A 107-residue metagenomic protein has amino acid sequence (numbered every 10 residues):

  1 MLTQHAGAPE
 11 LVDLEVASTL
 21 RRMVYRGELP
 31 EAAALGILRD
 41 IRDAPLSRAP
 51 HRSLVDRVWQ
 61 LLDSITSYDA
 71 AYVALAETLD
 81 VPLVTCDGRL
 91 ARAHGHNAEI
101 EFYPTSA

Functional and structural regions predicted by a protein language model:
M1-R26, S47-H51: PIN/NYN-family metal-dependent endoribonuclease catalytic core
P9, V73-A107: Acidic, PIN/NYN-like endoribonuclease modules and their adjacent C-terminal/linker elements
L14, L54-D56, T105-A107: A short acidic, often aromatic-flanked loop/helix-cap motif at beta-alpha or helix-coil junctions that lines enzyme
E15-T19, I37-D40, R57: A general alpha-helix detector
A44-C86: Active-site neighborhoods of divalent-metal-dependent phosphate/nucleic-acid chemistry enzymes
